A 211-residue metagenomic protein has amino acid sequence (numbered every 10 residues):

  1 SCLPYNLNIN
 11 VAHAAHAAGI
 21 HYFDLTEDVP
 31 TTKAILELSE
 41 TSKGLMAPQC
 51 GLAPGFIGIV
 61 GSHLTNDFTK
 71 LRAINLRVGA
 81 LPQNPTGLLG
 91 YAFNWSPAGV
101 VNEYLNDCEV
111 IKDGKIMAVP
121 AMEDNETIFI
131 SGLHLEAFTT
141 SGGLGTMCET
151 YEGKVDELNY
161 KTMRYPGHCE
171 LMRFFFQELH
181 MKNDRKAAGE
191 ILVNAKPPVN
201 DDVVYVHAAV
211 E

Functional and structural regions predicted by a protein language model:
S1-N8: Rossmann-like NAD(P)-binding element
N8-I9, N84: Glycine/Thr-rich phosphate-binding loops of Rossmann-like dinucleotide-binding domains
I9-A17, H21, L25-P48: Rossmann-fold NAD(P)-binding glycine/threonine-rich loop
V29-P30, A53, D124: Conserved beta-strand edge residues that scaffold enzyme active sites
S42-P82: Adenosine-phosphate binding glycine-rich loop
D67-E211: C-terminal catalytic/substrate-binding lobe primarily of soluble NAD(P)-dependent oxidoreductases
